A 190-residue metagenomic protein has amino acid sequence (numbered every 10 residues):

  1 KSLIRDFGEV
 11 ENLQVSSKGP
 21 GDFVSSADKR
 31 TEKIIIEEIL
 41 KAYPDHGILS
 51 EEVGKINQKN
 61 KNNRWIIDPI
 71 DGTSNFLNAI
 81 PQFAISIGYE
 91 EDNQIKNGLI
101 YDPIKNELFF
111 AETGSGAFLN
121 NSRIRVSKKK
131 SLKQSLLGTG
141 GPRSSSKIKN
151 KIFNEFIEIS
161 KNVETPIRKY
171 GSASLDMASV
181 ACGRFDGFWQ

Functional and structural regions predicted by a protein language model:
K1-I70: N-terminal subdomain of lithium-sensitive/metallo-dependent phosphomonoesterases centered on the IMPase/IPPase/PAP
L3, D28, I39, T73 (+4 more regions): Residue-level signal for inorganic ion chemistry
N57-K59, D92, F110, K128-L132 (+1 more regions): Solvent-exposed alpha-helices and their adjacent loops that cap or buttress functional pockets in soluble metabolic
K59-F118: DPxDG-like acidic metal-binding loop motif
I95, R123-R125: Short, solvent-exposed loop/turn motifs
R125-Q190: An extended, acidic
